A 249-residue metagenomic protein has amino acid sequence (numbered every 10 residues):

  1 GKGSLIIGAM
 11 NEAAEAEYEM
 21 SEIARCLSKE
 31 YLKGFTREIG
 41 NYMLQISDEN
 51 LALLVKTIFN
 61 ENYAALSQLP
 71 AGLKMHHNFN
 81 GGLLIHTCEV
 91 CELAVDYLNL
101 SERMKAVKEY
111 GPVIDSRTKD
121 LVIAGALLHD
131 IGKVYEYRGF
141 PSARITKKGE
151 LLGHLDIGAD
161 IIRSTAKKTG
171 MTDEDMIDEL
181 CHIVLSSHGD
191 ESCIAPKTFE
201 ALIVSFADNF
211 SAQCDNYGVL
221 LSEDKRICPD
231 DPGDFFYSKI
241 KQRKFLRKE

Functional and structural regions predicted by a protein language model:
K2-P70: Extended, charge-rich, solvent-exposed interface segments
K56-N60, G81, S116, I123: Nucleic-acid-binding small beta-barrel platforms of the OB/S1 family and closely associated recruitment extensions
A65-H86, S142-I145: Active-site flanking loop/helix segments enriched in acidic
M75, M104-E223: Divalent metal-dependent catalytic cores for phosphoryl transfer on phosphate-bearing substrates
K225-D230: C-terminal functional modules
